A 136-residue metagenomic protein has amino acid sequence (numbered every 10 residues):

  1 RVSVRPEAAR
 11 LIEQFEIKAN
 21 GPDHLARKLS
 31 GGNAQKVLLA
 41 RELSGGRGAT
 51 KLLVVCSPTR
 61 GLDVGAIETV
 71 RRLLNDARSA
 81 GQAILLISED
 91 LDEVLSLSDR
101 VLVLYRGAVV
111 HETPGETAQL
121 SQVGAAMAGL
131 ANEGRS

Functional and structural regions predicted by a protein language model:
R1-S136: Glycine-rich phosphate-binding loops of nucleotide-dependent enzymes
